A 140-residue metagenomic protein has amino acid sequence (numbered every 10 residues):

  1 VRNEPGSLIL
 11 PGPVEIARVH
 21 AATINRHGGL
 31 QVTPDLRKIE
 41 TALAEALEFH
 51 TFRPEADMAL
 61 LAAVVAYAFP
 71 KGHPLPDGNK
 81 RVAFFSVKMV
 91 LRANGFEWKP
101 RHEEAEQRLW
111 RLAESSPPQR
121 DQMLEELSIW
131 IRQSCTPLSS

Functional and structural regions predicted by a protein language model:
V1-S140: FIC/Doc superfamily catalytic core
